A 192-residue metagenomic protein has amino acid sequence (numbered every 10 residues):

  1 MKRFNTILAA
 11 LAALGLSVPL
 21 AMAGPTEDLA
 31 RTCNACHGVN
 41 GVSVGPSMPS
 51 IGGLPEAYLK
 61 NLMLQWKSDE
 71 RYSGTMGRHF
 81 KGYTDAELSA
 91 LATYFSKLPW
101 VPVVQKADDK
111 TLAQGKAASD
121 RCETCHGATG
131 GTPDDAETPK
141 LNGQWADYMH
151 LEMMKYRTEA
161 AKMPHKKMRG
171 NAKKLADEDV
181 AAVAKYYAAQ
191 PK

Functional and structural regions predicted by a protein language model:
M1-A9: Bacterial N-terminal signal peptides that target proteins for export
K2, P19, D85: Glycine/proline-rich, flexible active-site/cofactor-binding loop segments that harbor closely spaced acidic
A9-P19: Bacterial N-terminal signal peptides
M22-N40, A107-T129, N142-W145: Sequence/structural segment immediately N-terminal to covalent heme-attachment motifs in c-type and related
P25, L29, S47, P55 (+9 more regions): Stable alpha-helical elements in mature extracytoplasmic
G41-S68, G77, K116, E123 (+1 more regions): Gly/Gly-Pro-rich "capping" loops immediately C-terminal to redox-active cysteine motifs in periplasmic/lumenal
V44-S50, W66-P99, V103-D108, D135-K140 (+1 more regions): Axial heme c-ligation environment in periplasmic c-type cytochrome domains
